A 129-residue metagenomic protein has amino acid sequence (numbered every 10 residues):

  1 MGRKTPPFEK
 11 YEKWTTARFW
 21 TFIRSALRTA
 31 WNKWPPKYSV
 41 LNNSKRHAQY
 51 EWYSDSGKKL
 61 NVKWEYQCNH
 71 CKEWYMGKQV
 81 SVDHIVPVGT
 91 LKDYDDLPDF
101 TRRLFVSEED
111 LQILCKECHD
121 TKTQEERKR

Functional and structural regions predicted by a protein language model:
G2-H70, F100-E109: Short, charged surface segments at domain edges that flank catalytic/cofactor-binding sites
R46-H47, K59-N61, P87-V88, D93 (+2 more regions): A generic signature of intrinsically disordered, low-complexity regions enriched in glycine/proline and charged/polar
Q67, S81, L114: The −1 position to Zn-ligating cysteines in a subset of zinc-ribbon hairpins
C68, P87, E126-R129: Secondary-structure junction/capping motif
C71-G77, E117-T121: Cys/His-rich metal-chelating microdomains
E73-L111: Histidine-centered nuclease catalytic patch
F105-R129: Short Cys/His-centered divalent metal-binding micro-motifs
